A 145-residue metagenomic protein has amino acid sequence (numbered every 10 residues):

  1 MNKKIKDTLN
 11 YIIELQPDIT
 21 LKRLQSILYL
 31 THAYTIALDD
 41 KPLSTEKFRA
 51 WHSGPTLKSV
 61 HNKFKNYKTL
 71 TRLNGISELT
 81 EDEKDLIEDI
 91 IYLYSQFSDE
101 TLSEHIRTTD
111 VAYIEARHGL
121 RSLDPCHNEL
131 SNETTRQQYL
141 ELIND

Functional and structural regions predicted by a protein language model:
M1-D145: Domain-edge interaction signal
